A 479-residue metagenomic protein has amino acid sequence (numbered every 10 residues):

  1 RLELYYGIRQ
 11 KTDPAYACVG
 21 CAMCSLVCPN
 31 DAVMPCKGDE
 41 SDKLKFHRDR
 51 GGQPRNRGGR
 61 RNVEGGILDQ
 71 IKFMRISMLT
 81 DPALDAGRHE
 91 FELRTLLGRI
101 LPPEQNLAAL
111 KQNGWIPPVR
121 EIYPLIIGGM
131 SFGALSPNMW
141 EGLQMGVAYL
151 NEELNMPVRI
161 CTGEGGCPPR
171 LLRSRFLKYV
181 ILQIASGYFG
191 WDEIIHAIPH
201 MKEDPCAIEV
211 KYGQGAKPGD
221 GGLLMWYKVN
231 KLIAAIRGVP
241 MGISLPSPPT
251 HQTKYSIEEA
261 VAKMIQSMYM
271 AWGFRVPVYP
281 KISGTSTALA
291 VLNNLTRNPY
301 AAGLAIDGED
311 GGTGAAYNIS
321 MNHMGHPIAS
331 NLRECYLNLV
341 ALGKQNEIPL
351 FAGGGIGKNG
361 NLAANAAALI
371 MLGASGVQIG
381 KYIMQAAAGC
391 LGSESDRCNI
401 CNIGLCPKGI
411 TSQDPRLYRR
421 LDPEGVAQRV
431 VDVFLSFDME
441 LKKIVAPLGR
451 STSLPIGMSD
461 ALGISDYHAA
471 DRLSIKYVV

Functional and structural regions predicted by a protein language model:
R1-R9, S25-L26, P246-L421, G425: Glycine-rich phosphate/ribose-binding loops and adjacent secondary-structure elements that form binding surfaces
L2-Q10, Y16, S25-L125, G129-E152 (+2 more regions): Conserved, well-structured core domains of diverse proteins
Y16, G20, S131-M139, S186 (+5 more regions): Catalytic cores of large soluble enzymes that bind and process phosphate-bearing ligands
A22, L26, N30-I100, H323 (+2 more regions): Alpha/beta catalytic cores of nucleotide-metabolism and tRNA/nucleoside-modifying enzymes
A109-G114, A148-R159, R173-S174, W191-D204 (+5 more regions): Intrinsically disordered, low-complexity coil segments
P117-E121, I233-P240, D307: Flexible hinge/switch segments at interdomain interfaces of large molecular machines
I160-G163, L182, V210, P280 (+4 more regions): General beta-strand structural signal in soluble alpha/beta enzymes
A207-V261: Active-site cores of enzymes that catalyze phosphoryl transfer or operate on phosphate-rich substrates
